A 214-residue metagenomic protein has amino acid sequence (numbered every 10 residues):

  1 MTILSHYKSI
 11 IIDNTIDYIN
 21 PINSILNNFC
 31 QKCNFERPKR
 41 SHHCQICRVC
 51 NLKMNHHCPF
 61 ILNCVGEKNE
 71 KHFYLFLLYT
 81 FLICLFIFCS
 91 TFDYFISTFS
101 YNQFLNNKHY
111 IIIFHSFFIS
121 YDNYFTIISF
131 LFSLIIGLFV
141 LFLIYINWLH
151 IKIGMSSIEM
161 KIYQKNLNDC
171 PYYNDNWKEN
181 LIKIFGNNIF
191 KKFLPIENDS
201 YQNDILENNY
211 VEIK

Functional and structural regions predicted by a protein language model:
M1-K214: Membrane-associated feature with strongest affinity for ZDHHC
